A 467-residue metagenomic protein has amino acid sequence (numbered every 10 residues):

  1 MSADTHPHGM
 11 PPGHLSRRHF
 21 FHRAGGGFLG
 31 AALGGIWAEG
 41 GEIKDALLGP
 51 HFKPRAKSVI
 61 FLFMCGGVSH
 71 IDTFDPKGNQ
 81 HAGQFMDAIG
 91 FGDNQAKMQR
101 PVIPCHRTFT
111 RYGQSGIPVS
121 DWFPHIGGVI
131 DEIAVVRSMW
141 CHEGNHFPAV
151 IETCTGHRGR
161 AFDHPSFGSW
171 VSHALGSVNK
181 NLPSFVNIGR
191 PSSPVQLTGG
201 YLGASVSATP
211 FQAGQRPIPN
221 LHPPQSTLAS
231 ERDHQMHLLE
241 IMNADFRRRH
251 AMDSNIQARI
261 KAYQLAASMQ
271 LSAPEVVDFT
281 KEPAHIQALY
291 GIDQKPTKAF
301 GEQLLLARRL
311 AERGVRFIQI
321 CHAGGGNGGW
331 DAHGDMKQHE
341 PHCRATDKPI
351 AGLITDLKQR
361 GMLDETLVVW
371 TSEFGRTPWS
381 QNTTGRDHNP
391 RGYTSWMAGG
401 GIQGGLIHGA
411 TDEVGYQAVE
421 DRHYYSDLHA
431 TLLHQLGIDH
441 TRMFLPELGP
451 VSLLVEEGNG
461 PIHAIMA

Functional and structural regions predicted by a protein language model:
M1-A467: Ligand-binding pockets and gating/stacking loops
